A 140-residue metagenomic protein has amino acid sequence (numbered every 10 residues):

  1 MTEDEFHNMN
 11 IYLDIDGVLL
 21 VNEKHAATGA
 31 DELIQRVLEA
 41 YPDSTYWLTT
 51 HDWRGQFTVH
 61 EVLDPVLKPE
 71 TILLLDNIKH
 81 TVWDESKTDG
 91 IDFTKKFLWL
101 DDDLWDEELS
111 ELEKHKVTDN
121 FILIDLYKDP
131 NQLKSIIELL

Functional and structural regions predicted by a protein language model:
T2-E85: Alpha-helical substrate-recognition element adjacent to the catalytic core
H60-L140: C-terminal cap/substrate-recognition subdomain and adjoining C-terminal extension of metal-dependent phosphatase-like
